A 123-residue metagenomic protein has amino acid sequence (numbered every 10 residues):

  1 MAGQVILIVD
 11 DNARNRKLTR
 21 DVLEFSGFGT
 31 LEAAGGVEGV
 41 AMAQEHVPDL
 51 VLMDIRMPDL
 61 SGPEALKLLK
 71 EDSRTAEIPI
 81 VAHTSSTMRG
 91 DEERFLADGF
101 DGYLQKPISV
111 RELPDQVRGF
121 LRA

Functional and structural regions predicted by a protein language model:
K17-F25: Charged docking surfaces used in two-component/phosphorelay signaling
G27-A34, M42, L104: Short hydrophobic/Thr-rich beta-strand motif most characteristic of the beta2 strand and flanking loop of CheY-like
H46-L52: Active-site beta3 strand of CheY-like receiver
M57: Receiver (REC) domain active-site loop signature in two-component systems and cognate sites in sensor histidine kinases
I108-V117: C-terminal output helix
